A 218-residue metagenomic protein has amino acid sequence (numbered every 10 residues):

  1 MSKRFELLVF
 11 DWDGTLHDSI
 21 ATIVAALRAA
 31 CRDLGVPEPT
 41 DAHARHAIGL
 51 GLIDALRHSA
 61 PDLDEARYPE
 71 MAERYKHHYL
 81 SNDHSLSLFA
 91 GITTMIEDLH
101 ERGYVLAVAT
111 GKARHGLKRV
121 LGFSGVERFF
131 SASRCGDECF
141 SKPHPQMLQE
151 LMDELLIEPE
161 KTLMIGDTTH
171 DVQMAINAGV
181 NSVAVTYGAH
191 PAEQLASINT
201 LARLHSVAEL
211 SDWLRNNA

Functional and structural regions predicted by a protein language model:
M1-H46: Active-site neighborhood of HAD-like aspartate-dependent phosphohydrolases
E6, E97-D98, V105, K161 (+1 more regions): Structural signature of beta-strand start/N-cap positions in the alpha/beta core of ABC transporter nucleotide-binding
I48-H78, A90-T93, E97-H100: A metal-dependent, Asp-based hydrolase signature
S81-V108, R114-K118, P145: Short, acidic loop-to-helix structural element flanking the phosphoryl-transfer center in phosphate-processing enzymes
A113-M164, T169-A178, A192-A196: Substrate-recognition "cap/lid" segment bordering the active-site pocket of phosphatases
T186: Nucleotide-sugar donor-binding loop of glycosyltransferases
A202-S206: Short acidic-hydrophobic, aromatic-tinged amphipathic segments that line or gate anion-handling sites
